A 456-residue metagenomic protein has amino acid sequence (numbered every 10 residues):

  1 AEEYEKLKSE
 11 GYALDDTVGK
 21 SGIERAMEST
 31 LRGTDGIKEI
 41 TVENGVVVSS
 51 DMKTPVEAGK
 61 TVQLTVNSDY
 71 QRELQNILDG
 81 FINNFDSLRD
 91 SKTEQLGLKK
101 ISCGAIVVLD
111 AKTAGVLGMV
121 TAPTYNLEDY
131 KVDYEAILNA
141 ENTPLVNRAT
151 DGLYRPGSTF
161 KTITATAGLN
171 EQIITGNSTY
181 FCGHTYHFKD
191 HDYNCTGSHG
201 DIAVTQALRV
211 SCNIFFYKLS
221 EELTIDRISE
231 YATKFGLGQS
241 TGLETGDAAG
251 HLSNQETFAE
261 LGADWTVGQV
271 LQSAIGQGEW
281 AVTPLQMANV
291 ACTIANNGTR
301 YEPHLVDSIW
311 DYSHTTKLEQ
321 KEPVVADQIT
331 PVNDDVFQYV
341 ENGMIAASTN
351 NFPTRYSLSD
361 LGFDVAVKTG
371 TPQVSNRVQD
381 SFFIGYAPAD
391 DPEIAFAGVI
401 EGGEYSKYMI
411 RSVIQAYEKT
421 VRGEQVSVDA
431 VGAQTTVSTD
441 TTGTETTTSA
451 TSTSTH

Functional and structural regions predicted by a protein language model:
A1-A105, Y125-E128, V132-P144, R148 (+3 more regions): Extracytoplasmic/periplasmic proteins that interact with beta-lactams or build/remodel peptidoglycan
E24, Q71, Q75, S229 (+3 more regions): Hydrophobic face of alpha-helices
V42-T54, V66, K92-T93, L98-K99 (+3 more regions): Beta-lactam-recognizing serine transpeptidase/beta-lactamase-like catalytic domain environment
E73, E393, Y405-K407, T420: Intrinsically disordered, low-complexity acidic/polar segments
L78, I82, S220, M344 (+1 more regions): Hydrophobic residues within well-ordered, non-membrane alpha-helices that form the packing/core of soluble catalytic
F85, G298-Y301, V421: Long alpha-helical scaffolds in large eukaryotic adaptor/regulatory proteins, encompassing alpha-solenoid repeat systems
T316-V325, M409-H456: Short, gly/Ser/Thr-rich active-site loops of penicillin-recognizing serine hydrolases
I400-G403: Ligand-site clamp/hinge motif
